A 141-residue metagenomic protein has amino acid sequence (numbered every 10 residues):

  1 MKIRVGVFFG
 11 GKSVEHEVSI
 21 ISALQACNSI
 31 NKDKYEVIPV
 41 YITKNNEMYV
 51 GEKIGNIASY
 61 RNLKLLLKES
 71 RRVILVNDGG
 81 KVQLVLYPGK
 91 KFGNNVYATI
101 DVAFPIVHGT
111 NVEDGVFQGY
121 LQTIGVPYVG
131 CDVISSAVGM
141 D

Functional and structural regions predicted by a protein language model:
M1-M140: ATP-binding N-terminal substructure of ATP-dependent carboxylate-amine bond-forming enzymes
